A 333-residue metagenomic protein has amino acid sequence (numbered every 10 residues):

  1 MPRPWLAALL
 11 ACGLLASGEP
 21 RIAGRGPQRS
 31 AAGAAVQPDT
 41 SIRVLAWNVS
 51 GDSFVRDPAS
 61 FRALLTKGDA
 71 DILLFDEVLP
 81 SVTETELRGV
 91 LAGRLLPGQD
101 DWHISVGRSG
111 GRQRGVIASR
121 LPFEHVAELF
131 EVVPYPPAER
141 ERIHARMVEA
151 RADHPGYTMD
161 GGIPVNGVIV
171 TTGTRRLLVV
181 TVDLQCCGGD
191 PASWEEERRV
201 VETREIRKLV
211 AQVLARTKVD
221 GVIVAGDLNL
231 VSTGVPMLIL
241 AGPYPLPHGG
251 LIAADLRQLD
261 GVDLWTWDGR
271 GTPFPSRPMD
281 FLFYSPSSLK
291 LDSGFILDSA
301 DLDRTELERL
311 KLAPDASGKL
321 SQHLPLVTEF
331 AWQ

Functional and structural regions predicted by a protein language model:
P2-A8: Sec-dependent signal peptide recognition, specifically the positively charged N-region followed immediately by
L6, L15-G115, R151-G156, P191 (+5 more regions): N-terminal, active-site-proximal structural segment of metallo-dependent hydrolase catalytic domains
G26-R29, Q212-I223, L230-Q333: Metal-dependent phosphoester-hydrolase catalytic domains
G33, G162-V170, A316, V327: Short, surface-exposed beta-strand/loop micro-motifs that present aromatic residues
T66-A70, T83, R88-L96, F123 (+5 more regions): Sec-exported extracytoplasmic/periplasmic mature domains
L79-P80, E84-R176, V180, L184: Structured beta-strand-rich core segments of catalytic domains in phosphoester-bond hydrolases
P80-T83, G110-R112, C187-G189, N229-V235 (+1 more regions): Active-site environment of divalent metal-dependent phosphoester hydrolases
N166, V170-L256: Extracytoplasmic, non-cytosolic globular domains
